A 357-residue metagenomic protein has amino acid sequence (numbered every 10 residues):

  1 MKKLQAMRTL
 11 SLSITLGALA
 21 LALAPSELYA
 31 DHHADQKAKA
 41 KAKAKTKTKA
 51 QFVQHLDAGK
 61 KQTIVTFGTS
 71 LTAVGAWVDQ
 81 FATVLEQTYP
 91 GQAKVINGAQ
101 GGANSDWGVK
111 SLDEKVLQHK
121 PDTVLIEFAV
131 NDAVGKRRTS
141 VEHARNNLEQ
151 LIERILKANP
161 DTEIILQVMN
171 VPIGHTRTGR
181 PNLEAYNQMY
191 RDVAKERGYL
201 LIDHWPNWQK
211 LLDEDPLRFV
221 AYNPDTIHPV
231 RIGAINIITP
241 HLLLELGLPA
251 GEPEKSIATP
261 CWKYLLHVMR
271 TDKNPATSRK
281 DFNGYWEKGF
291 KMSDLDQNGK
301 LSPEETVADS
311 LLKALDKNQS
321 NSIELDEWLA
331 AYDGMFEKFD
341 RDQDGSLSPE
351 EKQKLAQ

Functional and structural regions predicted by a protein language model:
S11-A24: Bacterial N-terminal signal peptides
A24-A30: Sec/Tat signal peptide C-region and signal peptidase I cleavage site
H33-K37, A44-G101, S111-K120: Serine-esterase "nucleophile elbow" of acetyl-processing enzymes
T63-T66, S70, N97-S105, K110-D113 (+4 more regions): Cell-envelope and extracellular/periplasmic
E127-N131, I152-N187: Active-site segments of SGNH/GDSL-like serine hydrolases that catalyze O-acetyl group transfer/hydrolysis on lipids
M169-I257: Catalytic His-Asp segment of secreted/periplasmic serine-dependent ester chemistry enzymes
P253-M292, P303-A314, L325-M335: EF-hand Ca2+-binding helix-loop-helix modules
D272-N274, D294-N298, N318-S320, D340-D344: Acidic carboxylate motifs that coordinate Ca2+ or other divalent cations, activating on Asp/Glu
